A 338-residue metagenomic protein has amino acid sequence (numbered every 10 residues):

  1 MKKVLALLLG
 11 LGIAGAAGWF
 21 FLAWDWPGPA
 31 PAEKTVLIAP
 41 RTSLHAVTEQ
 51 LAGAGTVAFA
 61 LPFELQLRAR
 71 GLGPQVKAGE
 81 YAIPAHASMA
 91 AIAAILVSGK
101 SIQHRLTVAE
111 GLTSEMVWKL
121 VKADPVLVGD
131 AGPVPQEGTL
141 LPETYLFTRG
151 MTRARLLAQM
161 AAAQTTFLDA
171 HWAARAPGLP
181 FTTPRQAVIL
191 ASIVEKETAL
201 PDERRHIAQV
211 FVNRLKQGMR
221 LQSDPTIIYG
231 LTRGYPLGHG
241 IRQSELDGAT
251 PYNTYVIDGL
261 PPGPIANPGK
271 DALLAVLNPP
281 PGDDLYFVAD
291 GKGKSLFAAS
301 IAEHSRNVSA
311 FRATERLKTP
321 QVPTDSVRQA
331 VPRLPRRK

Functional and structural regions predicted by a protein language model:
V4-W19: Hydrophobic membrane-insertion alpha-helices, especially the h-region of bacterial N-terminal signal peptides
A6-G10, A54-G55, A78-E80, V256-P261 (+1 more regions): N-terminal start-of-chain detector that recognizes signal peptides and the immediate post-cleavage beginning
L9-G12, T35, F287: N-terminal hydrophobic or amphipathic segments with adjacent small-residue motifs that include Sec signal peptides
W19, A23-A173: Signal peptide-directed extracytoplasmic domains
S43, K119-V128, P133, G138-K338: Bacterial extracytoplasmic/cell-wall-associated proteins, especially those involved in peptidoglycan
